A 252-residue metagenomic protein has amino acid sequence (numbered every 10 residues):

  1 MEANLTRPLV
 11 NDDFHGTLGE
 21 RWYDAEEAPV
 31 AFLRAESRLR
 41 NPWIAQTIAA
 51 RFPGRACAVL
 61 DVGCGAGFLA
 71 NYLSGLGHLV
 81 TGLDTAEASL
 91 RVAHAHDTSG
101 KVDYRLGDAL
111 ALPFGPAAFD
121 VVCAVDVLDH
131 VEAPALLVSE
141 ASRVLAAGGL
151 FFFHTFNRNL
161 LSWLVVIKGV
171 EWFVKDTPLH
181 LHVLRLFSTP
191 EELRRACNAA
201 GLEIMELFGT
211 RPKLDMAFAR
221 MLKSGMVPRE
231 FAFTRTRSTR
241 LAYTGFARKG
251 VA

Functional and structural regions predicted by a protein language model:
M1-A25: N-terminal, positively charged/glycine-rich alpha-helical extensions of SAM-dependent methyltransferases
R34-R55: Conserved alpha-helix/loop element of class I SAM-dependent methyltransferases that forms part of the SAM/SAH-binding
F68-A111: Class I SAM-dependent methyltransferase SAM/SAH-binding core
G100, F173, R195-A199, I204-A252: A C-terminal cap/extension of S-adenosyl-L-methionine-dependent methyltransferases that defines the acceptor-substrate
C123: A conserved beta-strand element that flanks and buttresses the S-adenosyl-L-methionine
A135-A147: A short glycine-rich, Lys/Arg-flanked "PGG" loop and its adjoining helix->strand segment in the class I
L150-K175: Conserved class I S-adenosyl-L-methionine
T155, K175-E192: Acceptor-substrate binding/catalytic loop of class I
